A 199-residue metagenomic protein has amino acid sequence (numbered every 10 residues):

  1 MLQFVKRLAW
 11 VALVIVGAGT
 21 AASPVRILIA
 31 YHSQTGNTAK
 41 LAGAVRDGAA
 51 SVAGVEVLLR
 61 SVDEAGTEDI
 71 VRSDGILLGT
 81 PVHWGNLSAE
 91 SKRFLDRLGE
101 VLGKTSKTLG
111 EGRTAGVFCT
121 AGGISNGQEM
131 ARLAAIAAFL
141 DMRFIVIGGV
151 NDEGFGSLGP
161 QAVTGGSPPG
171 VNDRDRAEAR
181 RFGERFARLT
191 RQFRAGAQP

Functional and structural regions predicted by a protein language model:
V5-P24: Bacterial Sec-dependent signal peptides at the C-terminal "C-region" and cleavage site
P24-V25, R113: Nucleotide donor/acceptor-binding cores
V25-A49: N-terminal beta1-alpha1 ligand-phosphate binding loop
L41-A49, A135, F182, F186: Hydrophobic residues within alpha-helices that form the first helical element adjacent to the glycine-rich loop
G43-V55, L140-D141: Short helix-loop-beta junction
V55-E64: A short beta-strand-loop structural module common to alpha/beta enzyme folds
D63-N151: Helix-loop-strand module that forms the ligand-binding subsite of alpha/beta enzymes
G148-P199: Glycine-rich phosphate/pyrophosphate-binding loop and the adjoining helix
